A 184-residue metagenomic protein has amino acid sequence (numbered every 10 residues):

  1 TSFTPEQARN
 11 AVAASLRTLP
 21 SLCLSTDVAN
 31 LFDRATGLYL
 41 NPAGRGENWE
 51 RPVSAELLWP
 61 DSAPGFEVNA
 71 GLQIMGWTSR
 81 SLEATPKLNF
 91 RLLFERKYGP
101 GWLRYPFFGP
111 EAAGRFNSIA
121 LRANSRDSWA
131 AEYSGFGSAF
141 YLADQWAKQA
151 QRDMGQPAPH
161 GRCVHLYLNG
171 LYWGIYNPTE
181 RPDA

Functional and structural regions predicted by a protein language model:
T1-A184: Phosphate-handling architecture centered on phosphoinositide signaling
